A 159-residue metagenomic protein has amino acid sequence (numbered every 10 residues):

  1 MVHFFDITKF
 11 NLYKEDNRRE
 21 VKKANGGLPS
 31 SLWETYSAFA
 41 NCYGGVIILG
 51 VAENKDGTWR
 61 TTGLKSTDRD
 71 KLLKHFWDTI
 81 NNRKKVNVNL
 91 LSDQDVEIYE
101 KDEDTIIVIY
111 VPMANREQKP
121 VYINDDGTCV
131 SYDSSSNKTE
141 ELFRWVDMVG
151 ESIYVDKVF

Functional and structural regions predicted by a protein language model:
M1-F159: Conserved N-terminal catalytic/coupling substructures associated with nucleotide/phosphate chemistry
